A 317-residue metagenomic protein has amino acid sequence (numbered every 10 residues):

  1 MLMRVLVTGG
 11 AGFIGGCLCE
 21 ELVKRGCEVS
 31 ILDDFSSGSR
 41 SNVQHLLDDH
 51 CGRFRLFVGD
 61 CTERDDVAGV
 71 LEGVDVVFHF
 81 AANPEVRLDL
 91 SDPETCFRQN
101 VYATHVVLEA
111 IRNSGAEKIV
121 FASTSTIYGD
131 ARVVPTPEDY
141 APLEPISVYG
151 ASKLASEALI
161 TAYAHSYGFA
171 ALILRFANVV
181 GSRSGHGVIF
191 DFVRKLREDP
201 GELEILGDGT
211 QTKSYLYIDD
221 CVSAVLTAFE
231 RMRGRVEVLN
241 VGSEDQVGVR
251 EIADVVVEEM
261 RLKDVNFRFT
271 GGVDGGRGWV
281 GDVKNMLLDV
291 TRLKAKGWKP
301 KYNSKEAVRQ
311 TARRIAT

Functional and structural regions predicted by a protein language model:
M1-V179: N-terminal Rossmann-like NAD(P)+-binding domain of SDR-like oxidoreductases, especially those catalyzing
V23, L71, L108, R112 (+6 more regions): A structural alpha-helix within SAM-dependent methyltransferase catalytic domains
G38, T62, S91, Q99-Y102 (+7 more regions): Residue-level signal for the nucleotide or nucleotide-sugar donor/cofactor binding architecture
D65-A68, D75, R87, E94 (+9 more regions): Residues in well-ordered alpha-helical elements
L88-D89, D139-P142, A171-V179, F192-L216 (+1 more regions): A conserved pocket-lining segment of Rossmann-fold NAD(P)-dependent short-chain dehydrogenase/reductase
V134, H186-K195: A glycine/serine/threonine-rich, flexible loop-to-helix segment that serves as the NAD(P) cofactor-binding "lid"
A155, L159, Y163, F192 (+2 more regions): Hydrophobic alpha-helix immediately C-terminal to the catalytic Tyr-X-X-X-Lys motif of short-chain
R197-T317: C-terminal substrate-binding subdomain of Rossmann-fold SDR/epimerase-dehydratase oxidoreductases
